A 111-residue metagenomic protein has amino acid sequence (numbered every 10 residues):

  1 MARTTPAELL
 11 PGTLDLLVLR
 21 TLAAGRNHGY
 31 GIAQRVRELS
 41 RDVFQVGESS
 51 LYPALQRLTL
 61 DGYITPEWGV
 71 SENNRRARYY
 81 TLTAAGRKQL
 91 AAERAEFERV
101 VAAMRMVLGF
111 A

Functional and structural regions predicted by a protein language model:
M1-A2: Intrinsically disordered, low-complexity and often Lys/Arg-enriched segments
P6-S50: N-terminal helix-turn-helix DNA-binding core of bacterial DNA-binding proteins
L51-L58: Basic amphipathic alpha-helical segments that dock to polyanions
T59-R75, T81: Beta-hairpin "wing" of winged helix-turn-helix
N73-R94: Basic, amphipathic "hinge/linker" alpha-helix immediately C-terminal to the N-terminal HTH DNA-binding motif
K88-A111: Amphipathic alpha-helical dimerization/coiled-coil segments that flank or bridge DNA-binding/regulatory modules
